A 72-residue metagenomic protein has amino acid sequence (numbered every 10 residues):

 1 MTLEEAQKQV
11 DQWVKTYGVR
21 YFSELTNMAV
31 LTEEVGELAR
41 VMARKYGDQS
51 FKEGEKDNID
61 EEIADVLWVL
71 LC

Functional and structural regions predicted by a protein language model:
M1-I63, L67-C72: Flexible "arm" and connector segments at domain edges
